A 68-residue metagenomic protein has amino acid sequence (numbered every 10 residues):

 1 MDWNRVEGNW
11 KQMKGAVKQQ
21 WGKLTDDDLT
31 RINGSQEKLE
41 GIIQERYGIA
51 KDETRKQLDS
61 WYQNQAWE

Functional and structural regions predicted by a protein language model:
M1-E68: Intrinsically disordered, low-complexity, hydrophilic segments
